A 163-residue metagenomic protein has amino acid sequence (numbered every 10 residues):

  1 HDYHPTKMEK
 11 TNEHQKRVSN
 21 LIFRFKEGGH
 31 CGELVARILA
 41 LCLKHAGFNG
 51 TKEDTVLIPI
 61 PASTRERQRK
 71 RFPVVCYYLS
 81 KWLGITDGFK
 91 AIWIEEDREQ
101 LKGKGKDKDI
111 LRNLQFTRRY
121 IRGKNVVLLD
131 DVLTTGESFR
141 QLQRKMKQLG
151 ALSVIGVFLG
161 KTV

Functional and structural regions predicted by a protein language model:
H1-V56, T64-E66, I92-N125, G160-T162: Active-site-facing substrate-recognition patch
L41, K81, R144, Q148: Short, well-ordered alpha-helices that flank and scaffold nucleotide-derived cofactor binding pockets
D54, G88, N125, L152-I155: Residues at the starts of beta-strands that form the adenosine-phosphate
P61-R71: Glycine-rich phosphate-binding loops at beta-strand->alpha-helix junctions
R71-Y77: Charged helix-capping and loop-helix junction motifs
Y77-T86: Short helix-loop-beta junction
L128-L142: A phosphate-binding catalytic loop at a beta-strand-loop-alpha-helix junction that coordinates phosphoryl groups
R140-V163: PRPP-dependent phosphoribosyltransferase catalytic core
